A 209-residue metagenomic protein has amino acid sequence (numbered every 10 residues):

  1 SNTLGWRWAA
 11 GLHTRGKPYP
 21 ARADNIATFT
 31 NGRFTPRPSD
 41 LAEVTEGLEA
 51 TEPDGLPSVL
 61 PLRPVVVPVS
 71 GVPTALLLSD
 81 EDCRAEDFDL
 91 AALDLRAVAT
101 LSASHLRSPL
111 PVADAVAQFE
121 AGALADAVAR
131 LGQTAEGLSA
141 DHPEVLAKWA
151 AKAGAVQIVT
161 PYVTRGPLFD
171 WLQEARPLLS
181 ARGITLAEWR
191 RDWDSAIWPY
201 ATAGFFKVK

Functional and structural regions predicted by a protein language model:
S1-E46: C-terminal, helix-dominated tail/subdomain
F34-K209: Trp/Phe/Arg-rich N-terminal binding region typifying the photolyase-homology
